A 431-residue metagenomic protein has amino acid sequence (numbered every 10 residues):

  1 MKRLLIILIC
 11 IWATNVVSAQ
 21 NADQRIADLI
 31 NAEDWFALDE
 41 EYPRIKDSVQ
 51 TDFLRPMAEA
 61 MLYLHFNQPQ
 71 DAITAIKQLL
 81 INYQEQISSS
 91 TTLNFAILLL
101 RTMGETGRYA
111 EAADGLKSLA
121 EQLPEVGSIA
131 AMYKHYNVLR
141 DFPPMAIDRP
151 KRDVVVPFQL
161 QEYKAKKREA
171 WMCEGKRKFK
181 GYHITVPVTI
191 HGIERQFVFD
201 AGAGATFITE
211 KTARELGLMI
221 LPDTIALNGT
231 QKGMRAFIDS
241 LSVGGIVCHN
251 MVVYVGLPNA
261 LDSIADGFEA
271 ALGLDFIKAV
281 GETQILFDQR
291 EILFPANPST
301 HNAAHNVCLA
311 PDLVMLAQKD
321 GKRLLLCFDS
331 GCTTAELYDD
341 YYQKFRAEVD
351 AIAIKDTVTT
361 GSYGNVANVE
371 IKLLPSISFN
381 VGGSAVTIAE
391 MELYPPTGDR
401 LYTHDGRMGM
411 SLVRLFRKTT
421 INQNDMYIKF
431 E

Functional and structural regions predicted by a protein language model:
M1-D23: Bacterial Sec-dependent N-terminal signal peptides
Q20-E431: Pepsin/retropepsin-fold aspartyl endopeptidases
